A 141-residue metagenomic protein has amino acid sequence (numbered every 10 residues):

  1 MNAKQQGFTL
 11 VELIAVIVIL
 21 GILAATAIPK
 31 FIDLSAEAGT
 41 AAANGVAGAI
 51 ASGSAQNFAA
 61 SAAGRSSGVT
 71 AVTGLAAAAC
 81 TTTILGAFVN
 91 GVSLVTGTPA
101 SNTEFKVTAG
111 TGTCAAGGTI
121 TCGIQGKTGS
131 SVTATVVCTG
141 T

Functional and structural regions predicted by a protein language model:
M1-A3, G7, V18, N44 (+2 more regions): Short, contiguous, well-ordered secondary-structure segments
N2-S35: N-terminal single-pass transmembrane signal-anchor helix
L20-G21, G48, L94-V95: Alpha-helical interaction segments
A38-R65: Membrane-proximal N-terminal amphipathic helix
A55-T141: Periplasmic/extracellular, small/polar-rich flexible segments of pilin-like filament-forming proteins
